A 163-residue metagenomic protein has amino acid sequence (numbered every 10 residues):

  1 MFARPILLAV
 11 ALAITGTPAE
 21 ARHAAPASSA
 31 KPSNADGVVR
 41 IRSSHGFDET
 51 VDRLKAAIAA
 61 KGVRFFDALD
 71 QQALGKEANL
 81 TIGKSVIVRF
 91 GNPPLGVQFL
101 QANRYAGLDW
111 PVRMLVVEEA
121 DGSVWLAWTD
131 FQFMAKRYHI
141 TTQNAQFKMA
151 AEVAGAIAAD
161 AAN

Functional and structural regions predicted by a protein language model:
M1-F2: N-terminal secretory signal peptides that target proteins for export/translocation
P5-T15: Bacterial N-terminal signal peptides
T17-A21: Sec/Tat signal peptide C-region and signal peptidase I cleavage site
R22-G62, N163: Terminal, regulation- and interaction-focused segments at domain boundaries
D48-V51, K55, Q72, A151-G155: Extracytoplasmic/secreted envelope proteins and their assembly/folding machinery, especially bacterial periplasmic
K55, A59-V112, V116: Compact, glycine-rich, soluble single-domain proteins
R113-I140: Beta-strand/loop substructures that line and gate deep hydrophobic ligand-binding cavities in soluble
F131-N163: C-terminal partner/receptor-binding element of secreted or periplasmic proteins
